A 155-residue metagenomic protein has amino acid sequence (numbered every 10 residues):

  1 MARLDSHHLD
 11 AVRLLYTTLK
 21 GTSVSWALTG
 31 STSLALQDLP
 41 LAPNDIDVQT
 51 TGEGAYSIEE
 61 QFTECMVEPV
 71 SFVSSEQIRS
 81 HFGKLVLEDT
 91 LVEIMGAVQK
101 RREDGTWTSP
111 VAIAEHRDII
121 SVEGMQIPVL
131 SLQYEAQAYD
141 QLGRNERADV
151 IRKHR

Functional and structural regions predicted by a protein language model:
M1-A27, G54: Helical scaffold of the NTase/Pol beta-like nucleotidyltransferase catalytic core
K20, V86, S121: Anion (oxyanion) recognition and catalysis
S25-T32, Q37: Short helix-loop-helix/strand-helix junction enriched in hydrophobic and basic residues
A35-I58, S131: Catalytic metal-binding acidic patch
E53-P69: Amphipathic alpha-helical segments
E68-R102: Conserved catalytic core of two-metal-ion nucleotidyltransferases
R102-R155: Catalytic cores of NTP-dependent nucleotidyl/adenyl transfer enzymes across multiple folds
